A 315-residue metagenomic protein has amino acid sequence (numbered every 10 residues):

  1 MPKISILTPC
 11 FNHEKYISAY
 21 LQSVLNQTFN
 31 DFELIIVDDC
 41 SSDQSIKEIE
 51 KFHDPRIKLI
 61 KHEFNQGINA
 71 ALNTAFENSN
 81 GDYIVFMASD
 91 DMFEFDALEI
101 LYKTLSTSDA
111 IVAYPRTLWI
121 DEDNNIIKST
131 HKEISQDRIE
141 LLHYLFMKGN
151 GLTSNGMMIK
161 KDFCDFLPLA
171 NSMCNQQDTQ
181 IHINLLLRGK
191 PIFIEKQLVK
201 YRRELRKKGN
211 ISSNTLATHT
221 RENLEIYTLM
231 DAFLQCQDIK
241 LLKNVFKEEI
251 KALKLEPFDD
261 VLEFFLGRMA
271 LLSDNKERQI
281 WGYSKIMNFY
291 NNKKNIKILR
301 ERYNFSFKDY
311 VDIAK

Functional and structural regions predicted by a protein language model:
H13-N26: Short, well-formed alpha-helical segments that are part of the catalytic scaffolds of diverse glycosyltransferases
S23, D38-K47, F64, A88: A conserved acidic beta->alpha catalytic loop
Q44, D91-T104: Acidic donor-binding/catalytic loop of UDP-sugar-dependent glycosyltransferases, especially processive GT2
H62-S79: Glycine-rich, basic loop-to-helix element that forms the pyrophosphate-binding segment of sugar-nucleotide handling
I84: Short aromatic/hydrophobic "clamp" motif used to bind/position activated sugar donors
L98-I127: Conserved donor NDP-sugar-binding/catalytic core segment of glycosyltransferases
Q136-L229, Q237-L242: Conserved nucleotide-sugar donor-binding catalytic segment
K251-K315: Membrane-interface aromatic/basic loop that binds lipid-linked glycans or pyrophosphate carriers, typified by
